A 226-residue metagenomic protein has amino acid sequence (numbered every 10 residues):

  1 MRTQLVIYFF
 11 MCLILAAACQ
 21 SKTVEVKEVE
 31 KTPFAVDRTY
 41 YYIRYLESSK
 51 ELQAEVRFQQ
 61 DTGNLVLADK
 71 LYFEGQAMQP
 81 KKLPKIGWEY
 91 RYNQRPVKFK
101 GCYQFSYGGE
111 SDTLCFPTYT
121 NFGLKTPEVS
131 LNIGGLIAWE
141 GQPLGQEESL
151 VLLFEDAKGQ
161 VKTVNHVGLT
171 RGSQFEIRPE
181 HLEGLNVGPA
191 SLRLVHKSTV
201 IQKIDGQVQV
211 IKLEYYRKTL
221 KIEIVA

Functional and structural regions predicted by a protein language model:
M1, P84-I86, K158-H166, K203: Generic alpha-helix detector with strongest preference for long hydrophobic helices that associate with membranes
M1-I7: Positively charged n-region of N-terminal signal peptides that target proteins for export
L15-A18: C-terminal motif of bacterial Sec signal peptides marking the signal peptidase cleavage site
Q20-P117, L182-A226: Ser/Thr/Pro- and often Gln-rich low-complexity regulatory segments of eukaryotic transcriptional regulators
T113-V129: Short domain-boundary/entry signatures in modular proteins, especially in secreted/extracellular architectures
L124-H181: Short helix-loop boundary/capping segments
